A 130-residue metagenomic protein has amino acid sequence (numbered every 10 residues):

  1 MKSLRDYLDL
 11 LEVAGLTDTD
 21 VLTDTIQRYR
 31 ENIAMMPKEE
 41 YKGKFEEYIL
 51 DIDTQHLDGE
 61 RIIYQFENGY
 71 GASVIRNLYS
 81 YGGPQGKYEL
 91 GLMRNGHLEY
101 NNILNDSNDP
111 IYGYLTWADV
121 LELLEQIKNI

Functional and structural regions predicted by a protein language model:
K2, T25-Q27: Intrinsically disordered, low-complexity regions enriched in serine, threonine, proline and polar/charged residues
L4-L10: N-terminal acidic leader/helix
L11-A14, I127: Short, leucine/isoleucine-rich alpha-helical interaction segments at C-terminal helix-coil junctions
G15-V21: Charged, low-complexity interaction regions
V21-T23, P37: Helix-centric, low-specificity signal for extended rod-like, repetitive segments
Y29-I130: Catalytic phosphate/metal-binding cores of nucleic-acid and nucleotide-processing enzymes, i.e., regions that mediate
